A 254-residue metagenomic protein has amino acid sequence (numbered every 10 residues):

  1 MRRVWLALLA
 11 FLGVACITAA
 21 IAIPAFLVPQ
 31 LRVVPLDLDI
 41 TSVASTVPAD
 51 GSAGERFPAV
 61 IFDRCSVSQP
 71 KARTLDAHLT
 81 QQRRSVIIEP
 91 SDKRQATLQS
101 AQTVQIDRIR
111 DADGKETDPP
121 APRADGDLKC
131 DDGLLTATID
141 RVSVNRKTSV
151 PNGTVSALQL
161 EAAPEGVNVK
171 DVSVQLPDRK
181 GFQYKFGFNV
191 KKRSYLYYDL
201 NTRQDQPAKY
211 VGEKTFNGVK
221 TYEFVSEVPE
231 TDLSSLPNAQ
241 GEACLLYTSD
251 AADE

Functional and structural regions predicted by a protein language model:
R2-L158: Solvent-exposed N-terminal domain segments of exported/luminal and surface proteins
S85, Q95, N145-L246: Extended beta-strand-rich segments in extracellular/periplasmic secretory proteins, especially within noncatalytic
Y247-D253: Conserved small/polar residues in nucleotide/adenosyl-binding loops
